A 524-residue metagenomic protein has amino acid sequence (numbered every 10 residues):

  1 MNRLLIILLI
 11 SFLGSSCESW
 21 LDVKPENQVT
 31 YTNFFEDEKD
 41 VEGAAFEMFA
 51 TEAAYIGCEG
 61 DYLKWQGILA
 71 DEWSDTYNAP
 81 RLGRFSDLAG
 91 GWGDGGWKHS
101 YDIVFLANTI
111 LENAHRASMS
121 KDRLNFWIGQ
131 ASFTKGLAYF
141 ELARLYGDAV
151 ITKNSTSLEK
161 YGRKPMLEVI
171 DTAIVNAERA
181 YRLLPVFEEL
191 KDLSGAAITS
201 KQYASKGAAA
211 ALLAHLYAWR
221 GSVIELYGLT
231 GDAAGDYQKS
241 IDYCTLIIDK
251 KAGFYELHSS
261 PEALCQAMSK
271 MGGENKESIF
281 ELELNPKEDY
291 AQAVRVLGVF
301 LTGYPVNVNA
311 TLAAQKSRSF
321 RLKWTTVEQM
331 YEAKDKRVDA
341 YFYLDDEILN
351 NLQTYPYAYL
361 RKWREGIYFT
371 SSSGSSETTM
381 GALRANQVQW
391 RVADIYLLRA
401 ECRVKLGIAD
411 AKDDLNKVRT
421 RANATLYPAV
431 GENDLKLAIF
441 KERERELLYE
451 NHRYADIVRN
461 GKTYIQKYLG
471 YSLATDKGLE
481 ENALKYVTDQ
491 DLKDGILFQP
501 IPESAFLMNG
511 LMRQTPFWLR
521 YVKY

Functional and structural regions predicted by a protein language model:
L4-F12: Sec-dependent N-terminal signal peptides
S15-S16: C-terminal motif of bacterial Sec signal peptides marking the signal peptidase cleavage site
F35-I56, T76-Y146, L158-D171, V175-D192 (+4 more regions): Conserved, well-structured interaction surfaces
E38-D40, A45, F49, A53-I56 (+5 more regions): Elongated scaffold/linker segments in the mid-to-C-terminal portions of large proteins
E59-A70, P185-G207, S222-T302, T425-F440 (+1 more regions): Short, surface-exposed recognition loops and adjoining beta-strand edges that mediate ligand/DNA contacts, enriched
A143-L145, V150, E188, W219-G228 (+1 more regions): Short coil/turn linking the two alpha-helices of tandem helical-hairpin repeats
A393-L397, A409-T425: Active/binding-pocket-proximal capping segment
